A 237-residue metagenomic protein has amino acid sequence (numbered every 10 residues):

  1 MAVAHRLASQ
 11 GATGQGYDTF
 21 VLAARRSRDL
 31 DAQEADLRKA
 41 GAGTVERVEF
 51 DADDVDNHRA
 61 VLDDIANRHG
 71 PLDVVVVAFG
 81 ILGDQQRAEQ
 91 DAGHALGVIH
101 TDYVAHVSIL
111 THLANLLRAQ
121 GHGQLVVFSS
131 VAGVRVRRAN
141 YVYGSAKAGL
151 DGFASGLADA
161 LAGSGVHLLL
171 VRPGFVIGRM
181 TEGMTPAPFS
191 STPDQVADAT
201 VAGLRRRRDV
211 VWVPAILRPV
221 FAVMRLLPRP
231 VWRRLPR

Functional and structural regions predicted by a protein language model:
M1-F20: Canonical Rossmann dinucleotide-binding motif of NAD(H)/NADP(H)-dependent dehydrogenases/reductases, specifically
L37-D56: Rossmann-fold cofactor-recognition segment
G80-L96, A139: Conserved mid-core segment of classical short-chain dehydrogenase/reductases
L110, A146: Active-site helix of classical SDR
S130: Residue(s) in the substrate-gating loop at a strand-loop-helix junction that position the organic substrate next
R135-Y141: Active-site loop immediately N-terminal to the catalytic Tyr-X3-Lys motif of short-chain dehydrogenase/reductase
L170-V171, T185-A222: C-terminal helical subdomain
